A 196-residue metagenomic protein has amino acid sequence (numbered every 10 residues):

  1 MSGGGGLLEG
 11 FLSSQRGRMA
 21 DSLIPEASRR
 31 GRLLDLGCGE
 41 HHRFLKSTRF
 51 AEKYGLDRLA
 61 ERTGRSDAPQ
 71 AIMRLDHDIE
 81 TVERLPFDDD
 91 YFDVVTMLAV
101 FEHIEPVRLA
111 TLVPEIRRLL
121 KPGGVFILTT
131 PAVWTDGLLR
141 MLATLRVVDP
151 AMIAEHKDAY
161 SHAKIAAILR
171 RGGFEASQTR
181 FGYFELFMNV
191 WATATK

Functional and structural regions predicted by a protein language model:
M1-D88, V94-T96, A110-V113, D158-A159 (+1 more regions): Conserved N-terminal segment of class I S-adenosyl-L-methionine
G5-S14, T96, E105-K121, V125-K196: S-adenosyl-L-methionine-dependent methyltransferase catalytic module, highlighting the catalytic core
V100: Hydrophobic adenine-recognition pocket in adenosine-nucleotide-binding enzymes
